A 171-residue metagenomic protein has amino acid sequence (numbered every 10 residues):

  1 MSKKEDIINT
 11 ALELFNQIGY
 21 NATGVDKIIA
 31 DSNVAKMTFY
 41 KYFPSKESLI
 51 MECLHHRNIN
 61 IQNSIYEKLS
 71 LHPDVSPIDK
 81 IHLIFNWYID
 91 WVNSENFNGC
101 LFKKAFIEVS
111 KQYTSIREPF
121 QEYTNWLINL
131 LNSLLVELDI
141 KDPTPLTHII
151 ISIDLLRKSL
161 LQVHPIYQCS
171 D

Functional and structural regions predicted by a protein language model:
K3-L12, I28, C53-R57, I61 (+1 more regions): Generic hydrophobic, amphipathic alpha-helix propensity
D6, L14-S48, E52: Helix-turn-helix
E13, Q17, V34, S45 (+8 more regions): Conserved amphipathic alpha-helical interaction elements at protein-protein interfaces in regulatory, energy-coupling
K46, R57-I61, I84, F120-L127: Hydrophobic/aromatic residues within well-ordered alpha-helical segments
E52, E67-S94, L146-I150: Hydrophobic alpha-helical connector segments
D79, K111-E137: Amphipathic alpha-helical packing segments from all-alpha helical-bundle domains
V92-T114: Amphipathic alpha-helical segments used for helix-helix packing
R117-E122, V136-D171: Hydrophobic/aromatic-rich alpha-helical bundle segments in the mid-to-C-terminal region
